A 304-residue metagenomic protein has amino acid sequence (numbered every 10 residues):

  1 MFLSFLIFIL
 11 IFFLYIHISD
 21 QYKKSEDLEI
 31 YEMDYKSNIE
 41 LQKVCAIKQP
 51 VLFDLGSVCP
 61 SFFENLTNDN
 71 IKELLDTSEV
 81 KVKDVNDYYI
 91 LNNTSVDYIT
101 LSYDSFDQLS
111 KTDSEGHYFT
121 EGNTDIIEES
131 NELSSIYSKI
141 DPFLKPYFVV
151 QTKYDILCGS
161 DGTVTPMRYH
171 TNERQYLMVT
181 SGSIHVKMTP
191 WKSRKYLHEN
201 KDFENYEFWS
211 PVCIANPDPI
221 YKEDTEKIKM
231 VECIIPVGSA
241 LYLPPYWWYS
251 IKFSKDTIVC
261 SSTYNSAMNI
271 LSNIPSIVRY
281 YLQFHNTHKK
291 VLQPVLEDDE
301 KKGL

Functional and structural regions predicted by a protein language model:
M1-A240, W248-L304: N-terminal accessory scaffold of Fe(II)-dependent oxygenases
